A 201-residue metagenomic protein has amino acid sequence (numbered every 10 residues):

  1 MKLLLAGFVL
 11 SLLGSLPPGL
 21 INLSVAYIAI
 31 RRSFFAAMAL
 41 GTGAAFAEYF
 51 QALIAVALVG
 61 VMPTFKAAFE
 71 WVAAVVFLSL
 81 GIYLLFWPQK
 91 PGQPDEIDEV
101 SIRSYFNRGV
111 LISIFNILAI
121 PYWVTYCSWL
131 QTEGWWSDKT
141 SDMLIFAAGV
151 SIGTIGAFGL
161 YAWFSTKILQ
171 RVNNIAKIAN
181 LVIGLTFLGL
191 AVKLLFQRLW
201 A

Functional and structural regions predicted by a protein language model:
M1, R103-Y126: Selected transmembrane alpha-helices and immediately adjacent juxtamembrane segments of polytopic inner-membrane
K2-A67, T125-I145: Juxtamembrane transmembrane-helix termini in multi-pass membrane transport proteins
G7, S11, S15, Y105 (+2 more regions): Helical-face signature of the major facilitator-like transporter fold
F34-R108, F164-K167, R171, V192: Membrane helix-loop-helix hairpins that form the core translocation module of multi-pass transporters
W163-T186: Interfacial loop-to-transmembrane junctions
V192-A201: Juxtamembrane boundary at the C-terminal end of a transmembrane helix
